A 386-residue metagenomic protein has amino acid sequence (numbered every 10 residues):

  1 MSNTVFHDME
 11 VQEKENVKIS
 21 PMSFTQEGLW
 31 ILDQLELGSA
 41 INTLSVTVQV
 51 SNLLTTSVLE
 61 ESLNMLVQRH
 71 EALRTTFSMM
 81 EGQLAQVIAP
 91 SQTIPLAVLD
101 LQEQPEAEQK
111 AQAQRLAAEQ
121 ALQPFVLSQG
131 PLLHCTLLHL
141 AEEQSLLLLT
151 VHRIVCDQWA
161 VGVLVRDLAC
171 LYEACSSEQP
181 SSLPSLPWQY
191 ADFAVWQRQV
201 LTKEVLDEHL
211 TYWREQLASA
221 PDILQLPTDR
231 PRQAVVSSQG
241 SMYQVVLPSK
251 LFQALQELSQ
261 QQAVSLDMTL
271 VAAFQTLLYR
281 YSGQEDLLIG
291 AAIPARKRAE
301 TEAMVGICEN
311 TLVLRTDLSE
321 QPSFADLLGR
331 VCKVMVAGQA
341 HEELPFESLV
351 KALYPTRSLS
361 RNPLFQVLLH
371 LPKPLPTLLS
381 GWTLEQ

Functional and structural regions predicted by a protein language model:
M1-Q34, S57, E61, Q104 (+6 more regions): Regions immediately C-terminal to embedded phosphopantetheine-bearing carrier domains
S2-D8, N16-K18, S62-A118, L171 (+1 more regions): Non-catalytic N-terminal regions of enzymes
E27-E36, S45-L53, L63-M65, M79 (+9 more regions): Adenylate-forming
A40, M80-G82, S91-Q92, L140-Q144 (+1 more regions): Short strand-connecting beta-turns/loops that link adjacent beta-strands
L164: Glycine-rich loop/hinge motif
